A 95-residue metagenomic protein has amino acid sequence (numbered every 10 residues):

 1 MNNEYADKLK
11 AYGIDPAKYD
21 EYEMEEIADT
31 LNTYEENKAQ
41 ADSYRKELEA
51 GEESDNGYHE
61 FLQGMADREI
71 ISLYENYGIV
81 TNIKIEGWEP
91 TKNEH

Functional and structural regions predicted by a protein language model:
M1-N2, D67: Generic non-transmembrane alpha-helix signal with a bias for helix starts/N-cap capping motifs
N3-D20: Short terminal alpha-helical segments
D15-K92: Acidic, low-complexity, intrinsically disordered interaction modules
